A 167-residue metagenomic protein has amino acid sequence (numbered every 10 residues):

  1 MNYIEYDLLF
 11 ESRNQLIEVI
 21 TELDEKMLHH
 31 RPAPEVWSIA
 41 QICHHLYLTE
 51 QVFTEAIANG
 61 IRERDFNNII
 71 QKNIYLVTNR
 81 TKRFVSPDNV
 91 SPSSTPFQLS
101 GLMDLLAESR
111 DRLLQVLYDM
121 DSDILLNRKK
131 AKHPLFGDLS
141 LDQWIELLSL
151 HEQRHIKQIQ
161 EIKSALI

Functional and structural regions predicted by a protein language model:
M1, L9-L46: Long, hydrophobic N-terminal alpha-helical segment
M1-I4, E55-L105, I167: Short, helix-capping/interhelical loops that line the mouth of catalytic, cofactor-, or ligand-binding pockets
I4-E5, E11-N14, S122-L125, I145: Metal-centered catalytic cores of metalloenzymes
Y6-L9, I39, L102-L106, I145-L148: Hydrophobic packing residues in well-ordered alpha-helices of helical domains and bundles
R13-T21, E50-T54, A58, R110-D121 (+2 more regions): Structural signal for well-ordered, non-membrane alpha-helices
T21-A33, N89-S93, F97, D111-W144: Acidic interhelical loop/turn segments
H30-V77, L126-I167: Short, contiguous alpha-helical
